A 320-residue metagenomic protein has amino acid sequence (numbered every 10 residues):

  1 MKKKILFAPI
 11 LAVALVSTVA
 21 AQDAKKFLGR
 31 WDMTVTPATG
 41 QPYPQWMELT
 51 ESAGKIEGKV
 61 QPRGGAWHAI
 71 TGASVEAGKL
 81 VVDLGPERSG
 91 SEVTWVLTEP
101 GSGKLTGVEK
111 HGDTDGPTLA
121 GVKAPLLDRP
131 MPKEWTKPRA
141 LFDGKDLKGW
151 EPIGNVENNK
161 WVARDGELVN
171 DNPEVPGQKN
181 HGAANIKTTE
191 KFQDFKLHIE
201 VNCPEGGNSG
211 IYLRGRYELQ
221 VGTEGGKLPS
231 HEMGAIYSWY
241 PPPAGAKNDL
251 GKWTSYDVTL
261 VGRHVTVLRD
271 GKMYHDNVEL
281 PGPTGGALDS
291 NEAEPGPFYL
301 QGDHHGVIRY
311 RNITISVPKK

Functional and structural regions predicted by a protein language model:
M1-P9: Bacterial N-terminal signal peptides that target proteins for export
A8-V16: Bacterial N-terminal signal peptides
S17-A21: Sec/Tat signal peptide C-region and signal peptidase I cleavage site
D23-K320: Carbohydrate-interacting regions of secretory-pathway proteins
